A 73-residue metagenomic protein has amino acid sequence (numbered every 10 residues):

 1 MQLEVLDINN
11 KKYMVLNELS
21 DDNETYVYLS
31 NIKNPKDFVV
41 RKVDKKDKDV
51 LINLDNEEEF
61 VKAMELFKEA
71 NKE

Functional and structural regions predicted by a protein language model:
M1-D21: Short, charged/polar N-terminal "headpieces" of proteins
L3-V5, Y28, K62: FKBP-type peptidyl-prolyl cis-trans isomerases
N9, D22-E24, N56, A63: A general marker of short, structured functional hotspots
Y13, Y26-Y28, F67: Aromatic side chains
E18-D49: Basic, polyanion-binding surface patches
K46-E73: C-terminal structural segments of small proteins and small subunits
